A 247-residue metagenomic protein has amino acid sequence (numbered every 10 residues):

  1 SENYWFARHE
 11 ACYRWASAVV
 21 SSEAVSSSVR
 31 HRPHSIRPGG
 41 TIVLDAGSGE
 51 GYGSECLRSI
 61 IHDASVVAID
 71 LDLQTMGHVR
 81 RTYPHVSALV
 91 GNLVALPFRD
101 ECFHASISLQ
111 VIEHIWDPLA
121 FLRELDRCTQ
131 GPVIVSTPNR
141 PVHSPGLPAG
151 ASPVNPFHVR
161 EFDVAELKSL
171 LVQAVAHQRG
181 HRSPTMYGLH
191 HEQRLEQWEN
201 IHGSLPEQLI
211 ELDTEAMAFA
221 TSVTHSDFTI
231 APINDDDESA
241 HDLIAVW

Functional and structural regions predicted by a protein language model:
S1-D100, L109, L119-L122, F157 (+4 more regions): Conserved N-terminal segment of class I S-adenosyl-L-methionine
T41, H104, G131: Conserved acidic residues
A105-V111: A short beta-strand submotif of the Rossmann-like class I SAM-dependent methyltransferase core that lines
A120-V133: A short glycine-rich, Lys/Arg-flanked "PGG" loop and its adjoining helix->strand segment in the class I
V135-R160: Short, glycine-/aromatic-enriched active-site segment of Class I SAM-dependent methyltransferases
V159-Q178: Short alpha-helix
R179-H241: Conserved catalytic loop of SAM-dependent methyltransferase domains
